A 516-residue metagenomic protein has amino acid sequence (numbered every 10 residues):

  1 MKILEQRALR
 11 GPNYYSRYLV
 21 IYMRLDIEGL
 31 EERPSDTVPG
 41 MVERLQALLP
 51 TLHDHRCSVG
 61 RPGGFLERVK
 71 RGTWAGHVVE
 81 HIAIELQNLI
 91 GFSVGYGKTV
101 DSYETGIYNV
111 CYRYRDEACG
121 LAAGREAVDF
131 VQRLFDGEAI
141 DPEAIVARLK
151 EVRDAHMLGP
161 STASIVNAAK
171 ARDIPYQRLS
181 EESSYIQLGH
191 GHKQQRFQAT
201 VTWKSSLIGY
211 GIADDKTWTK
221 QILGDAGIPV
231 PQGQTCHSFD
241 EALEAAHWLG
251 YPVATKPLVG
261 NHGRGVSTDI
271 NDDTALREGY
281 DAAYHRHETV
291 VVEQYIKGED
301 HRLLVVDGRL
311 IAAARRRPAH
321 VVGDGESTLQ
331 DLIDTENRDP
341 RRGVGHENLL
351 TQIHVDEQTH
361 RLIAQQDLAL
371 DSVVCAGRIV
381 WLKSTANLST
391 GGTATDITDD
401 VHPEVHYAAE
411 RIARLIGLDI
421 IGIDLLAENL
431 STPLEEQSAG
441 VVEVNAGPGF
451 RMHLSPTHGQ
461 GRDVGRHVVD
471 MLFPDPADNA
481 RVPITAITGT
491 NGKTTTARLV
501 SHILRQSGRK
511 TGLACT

Functional and structural regions predicted by a protein language model:
M1-A171, R309, R317-D324, T328-D331 (+3 more regions): ATP-dependent carboxylate activation and anion-phosphoryl transfer catalytic cores that bind Mg-ATP to form
T105-W248, N261, L504: Conserved N-proximal alpha/beta basic substrate-recognition cap immediately N-terminal to, or forming the N-lobe
D173-P175, P229, P252, T289 (+4 more regions): Residue-level detector of anion-binding/catalytic polar loops
H192-E357, R361, P403: Active-site nucleotide/adenylate-binding loops and adjacent lid/helix of ATP-dependent enzymes
L249-Y251, R264, H287-E288, E299-D300 (+3 more regions): Short coil/turn connectors at secondary-structure junctions
E357-V373: C-terminal helical accessory/scaffold domains
P474-T516: Phosphate-binding loop of NTP-binding sites
